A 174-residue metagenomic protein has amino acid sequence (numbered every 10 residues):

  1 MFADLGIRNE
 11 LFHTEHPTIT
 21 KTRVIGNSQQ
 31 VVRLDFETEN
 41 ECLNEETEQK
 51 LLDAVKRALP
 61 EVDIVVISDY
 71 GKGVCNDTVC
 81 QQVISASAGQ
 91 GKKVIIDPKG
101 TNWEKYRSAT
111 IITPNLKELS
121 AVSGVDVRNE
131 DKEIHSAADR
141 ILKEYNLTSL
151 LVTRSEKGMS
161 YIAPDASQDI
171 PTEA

Functional and structural regions predicted by a protein language model:
M1-V66, T78: Conserved N-terminal subdomain of the carbohydrate kinase-like
T22, V65-S68, N115, M159: Conserved structural-core and active-site-/substrate-pathway-adjacent residues in large, well-folded domains of enzymes
I25, A109-K117: Non-cysteine beta-strand/loop elements that form the S-adenosyl-L-methionine
R33, D63-V66, I95, T113 (+1 more regions): Structural motif
E37, Y70, K99-T101, K117: Active-site beta-loop-alpha junctions enriched in small/polar residues
N40-C42, K72-V74, N102: Short, small-residue-enriched loops and turns at beta-alpha junctions that line or gate enzyme active sites
K50, E61, T78-K93, P98-S108 (+2 more regions): Conserved phosphate-binding/catalytic region of the ribokinase-like
G73-V74, A121, M159: Short glycine-rich, flexible loops that bind phosphorylated cofactors or substrates
